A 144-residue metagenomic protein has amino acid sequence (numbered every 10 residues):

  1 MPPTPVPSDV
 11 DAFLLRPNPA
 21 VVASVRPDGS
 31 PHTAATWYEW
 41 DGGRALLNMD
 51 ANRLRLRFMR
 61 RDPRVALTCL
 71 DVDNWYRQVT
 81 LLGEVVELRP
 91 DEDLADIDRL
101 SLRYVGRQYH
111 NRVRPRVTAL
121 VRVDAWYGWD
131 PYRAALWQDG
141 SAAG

Functional and structural regions predicted by a protein language model:
M1-P5, Y76-G144: Charged, gly/pro-rich active-site loop segments
M1-V21: Short, basic/aromatic recognition patches
P7, L15-P17, P31-T33, R114-R116: Short gly/pro-enriched beta-turn/loop segments at secondary-structure junctions
V10, N52-F58, L81, D93-I97: Amphipathic alpha-helical interface surfaces
D11-A12, W37, R57, Y109-N111: Short secondary-structure boundary/capping segments
P17-A51, R57-M59, V65-L70, Q78-T80: Short beta-strand segments
